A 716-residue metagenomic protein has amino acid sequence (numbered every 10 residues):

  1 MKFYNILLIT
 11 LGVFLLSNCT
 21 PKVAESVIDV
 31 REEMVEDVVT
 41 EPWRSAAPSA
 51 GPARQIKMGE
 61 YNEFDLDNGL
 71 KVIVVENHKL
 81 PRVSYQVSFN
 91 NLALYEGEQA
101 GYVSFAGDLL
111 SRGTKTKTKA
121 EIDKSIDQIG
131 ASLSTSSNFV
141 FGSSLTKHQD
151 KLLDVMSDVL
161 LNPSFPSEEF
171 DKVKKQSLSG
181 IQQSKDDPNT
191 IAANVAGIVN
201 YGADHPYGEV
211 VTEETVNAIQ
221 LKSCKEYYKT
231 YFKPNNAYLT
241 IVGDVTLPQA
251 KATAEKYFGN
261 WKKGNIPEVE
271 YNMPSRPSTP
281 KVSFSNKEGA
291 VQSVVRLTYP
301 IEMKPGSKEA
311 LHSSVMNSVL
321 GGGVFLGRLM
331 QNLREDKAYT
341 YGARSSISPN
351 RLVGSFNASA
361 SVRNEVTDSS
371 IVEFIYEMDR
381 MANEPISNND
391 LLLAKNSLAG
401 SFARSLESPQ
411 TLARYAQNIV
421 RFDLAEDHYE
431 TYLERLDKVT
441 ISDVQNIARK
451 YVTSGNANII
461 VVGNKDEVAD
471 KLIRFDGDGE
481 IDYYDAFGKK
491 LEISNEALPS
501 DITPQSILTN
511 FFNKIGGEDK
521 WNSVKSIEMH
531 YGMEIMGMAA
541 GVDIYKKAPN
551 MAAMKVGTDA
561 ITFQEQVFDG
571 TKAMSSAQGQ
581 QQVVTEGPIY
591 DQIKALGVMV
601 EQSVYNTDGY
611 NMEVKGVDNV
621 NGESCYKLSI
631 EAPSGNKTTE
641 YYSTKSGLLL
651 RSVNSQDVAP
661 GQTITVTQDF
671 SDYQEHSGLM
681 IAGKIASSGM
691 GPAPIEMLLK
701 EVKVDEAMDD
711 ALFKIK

Functional and structural regions predicted by a protein language model:
T20, G113-T116, S144-K174, G323-V324 (+1 more regions): M16/insulysin-pitrilysin zinc metalloprotease superfamily fold
I28-A47, Y238-K304, G463, D470-S494: An aromatic/glycine/proline-enriched structural segment found at the starts of mature extracellular/organellar domains
M34-W43, S184-K233, G342-N350, A403-K438 (+1 more regions): Scaffold signal of the M16-like zinc-metallopeptidase fold and its non-catalytic homologs
S84-T146, D186, P206-V210, G323-Y341: M16/MPP (pitrilysin/insulinase) zinc-metallopeptidase core fold and M16-derived inactive scaffolds
T215, P499-S506, F512-N513, D569-N636 (+3 more regions): Flexible, processing/modification-adjacent segments and terminal tails in exported/periplasmic/extracellular proteins
R296-T298, G321-V362: A structural supersecondary motif
Q505-Q581, D608-N619: N-terminal mature ectodomain segment of secretory-pathway/periplasmic proteins
G557-D559, E623-I715: Gly/Pro-enriched, hydrophobic low-complexity segments that function as extracytoplasmic propeptides/linkers
